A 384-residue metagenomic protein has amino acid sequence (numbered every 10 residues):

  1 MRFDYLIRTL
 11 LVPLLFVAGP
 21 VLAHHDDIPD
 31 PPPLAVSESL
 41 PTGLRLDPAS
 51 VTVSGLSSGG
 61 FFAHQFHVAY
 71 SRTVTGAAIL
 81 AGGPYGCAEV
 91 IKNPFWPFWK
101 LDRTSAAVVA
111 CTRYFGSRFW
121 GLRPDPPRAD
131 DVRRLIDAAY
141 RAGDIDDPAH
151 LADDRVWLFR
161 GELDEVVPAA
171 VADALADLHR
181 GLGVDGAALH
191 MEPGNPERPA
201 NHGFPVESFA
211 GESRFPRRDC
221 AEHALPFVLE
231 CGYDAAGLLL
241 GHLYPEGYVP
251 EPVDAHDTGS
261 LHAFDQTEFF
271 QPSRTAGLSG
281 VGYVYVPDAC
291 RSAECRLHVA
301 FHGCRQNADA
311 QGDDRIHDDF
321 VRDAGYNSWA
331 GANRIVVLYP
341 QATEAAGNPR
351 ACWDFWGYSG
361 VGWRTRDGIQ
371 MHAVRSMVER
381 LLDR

Functional and structural regions predicted by a protein language model:
R8-A18: Bacterial N-terminal signal peptides
I28, P32, G82-A149, H262-D288 (+1 more regions): Mobile cap/lid helix-loop segments that gate and shape the active-site cleft of serine hydrolases
P31-S58, V68, T73-V74, I145-D153 (+3 more regions): Gly/Ser-rich "nucleophile elbow"/oxyanion-hole loop immediately N-terminal to the catalytic nucleophile in hydrolases
P41, V90-L101, A107, C111 (+4 more regions): Cap/lid segment of the alpha/beta-hydrolase catalytic domain
P48-K100, Y140-A142, Y248, D383: Primarily recognizes the serine-hydrolase "nucleophile elbow" in alpha/beta-hydrolase and SGNH/GDSL folds
W157-F159, L163-V166, D173-Q266, P272 (+1 more regions): C-terminal catalytic histidine-bearing segment of alpha/beta-hydrolase fold enzymes
P168-G181, A310-F320: Short alpha-helix in the alpha/beta-hydrolase fold that links the catalytic acid
E294-R305: Short beta-strand element of the alpha/beta-hydrolase
